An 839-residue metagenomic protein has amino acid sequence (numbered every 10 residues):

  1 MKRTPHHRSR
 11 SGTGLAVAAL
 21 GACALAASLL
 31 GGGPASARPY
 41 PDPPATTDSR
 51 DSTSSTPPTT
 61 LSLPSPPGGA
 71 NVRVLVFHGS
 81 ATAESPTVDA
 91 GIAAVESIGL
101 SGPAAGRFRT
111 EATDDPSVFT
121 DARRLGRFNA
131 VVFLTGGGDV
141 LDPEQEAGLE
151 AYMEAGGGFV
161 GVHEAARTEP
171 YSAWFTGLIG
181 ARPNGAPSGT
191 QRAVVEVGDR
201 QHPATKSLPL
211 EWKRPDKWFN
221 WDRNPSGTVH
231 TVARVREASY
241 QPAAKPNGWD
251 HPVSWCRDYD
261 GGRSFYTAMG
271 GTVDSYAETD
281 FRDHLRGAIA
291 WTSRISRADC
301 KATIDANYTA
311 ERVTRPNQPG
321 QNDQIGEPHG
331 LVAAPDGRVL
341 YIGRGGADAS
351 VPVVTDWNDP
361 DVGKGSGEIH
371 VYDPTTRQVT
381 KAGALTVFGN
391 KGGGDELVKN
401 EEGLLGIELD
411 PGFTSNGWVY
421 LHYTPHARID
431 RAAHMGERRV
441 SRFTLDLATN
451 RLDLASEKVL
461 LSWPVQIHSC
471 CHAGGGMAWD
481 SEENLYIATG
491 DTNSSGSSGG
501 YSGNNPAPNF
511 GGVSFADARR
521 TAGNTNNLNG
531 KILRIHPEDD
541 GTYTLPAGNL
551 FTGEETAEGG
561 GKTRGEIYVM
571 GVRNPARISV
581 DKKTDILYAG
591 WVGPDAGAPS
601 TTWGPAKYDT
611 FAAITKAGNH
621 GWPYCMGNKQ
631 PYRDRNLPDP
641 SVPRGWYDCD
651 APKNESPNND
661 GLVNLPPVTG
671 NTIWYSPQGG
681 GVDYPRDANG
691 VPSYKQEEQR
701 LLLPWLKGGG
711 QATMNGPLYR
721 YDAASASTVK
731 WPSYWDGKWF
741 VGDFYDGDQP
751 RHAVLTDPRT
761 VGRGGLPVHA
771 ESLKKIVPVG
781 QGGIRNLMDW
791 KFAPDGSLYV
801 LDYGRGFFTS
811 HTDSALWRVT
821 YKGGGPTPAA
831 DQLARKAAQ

Functional and structural regions predicted by a protein language model:
K2-R38: Secretory targeting and sorting signals
P43, D48-S52, P57-P58, P66-G69 (+3 more regions): Extracellular ligand-binding/catalytic regions of CAZymes and related secreted enzymes and adhesion modules
S49, R73-T168: Helical hinge/lid and interdomain linker segments adjacent to catalytic or ligand-binding clefts that mediate domain
G102, A181, P187-G261: Catalytic beta-strand/loop cores that center a nucleophilic Ser/Cys/Thr and support acyl-enzyme chemistry
F133, D139-L208: A glycine-rich, often tryptophan-bearing local segment used as a flexible ligand/cofactor-contacting loop or short
D299-D305, A347-G367, G393-L397, E402-L404 (+5 more regions): Beta-propeller domain segments
H434-A478: Asp-box/WD-like beta-propeller blade repeats and closely related beta-sheet repeat scaffolds
